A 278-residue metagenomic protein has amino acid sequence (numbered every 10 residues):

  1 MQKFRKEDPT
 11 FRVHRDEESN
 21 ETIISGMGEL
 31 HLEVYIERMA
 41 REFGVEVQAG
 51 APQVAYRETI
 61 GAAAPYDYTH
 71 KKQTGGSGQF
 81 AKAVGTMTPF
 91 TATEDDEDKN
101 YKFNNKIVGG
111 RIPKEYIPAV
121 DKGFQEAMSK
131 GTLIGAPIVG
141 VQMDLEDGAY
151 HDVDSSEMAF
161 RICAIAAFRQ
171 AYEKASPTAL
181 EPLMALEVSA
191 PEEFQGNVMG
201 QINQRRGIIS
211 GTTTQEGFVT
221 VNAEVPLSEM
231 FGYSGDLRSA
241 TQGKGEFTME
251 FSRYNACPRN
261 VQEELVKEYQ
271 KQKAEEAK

Functional and structural regions predicted by a protein language model:
M1-K278: Accessory interaction regions appended to the cores of large information-processing enzymes
